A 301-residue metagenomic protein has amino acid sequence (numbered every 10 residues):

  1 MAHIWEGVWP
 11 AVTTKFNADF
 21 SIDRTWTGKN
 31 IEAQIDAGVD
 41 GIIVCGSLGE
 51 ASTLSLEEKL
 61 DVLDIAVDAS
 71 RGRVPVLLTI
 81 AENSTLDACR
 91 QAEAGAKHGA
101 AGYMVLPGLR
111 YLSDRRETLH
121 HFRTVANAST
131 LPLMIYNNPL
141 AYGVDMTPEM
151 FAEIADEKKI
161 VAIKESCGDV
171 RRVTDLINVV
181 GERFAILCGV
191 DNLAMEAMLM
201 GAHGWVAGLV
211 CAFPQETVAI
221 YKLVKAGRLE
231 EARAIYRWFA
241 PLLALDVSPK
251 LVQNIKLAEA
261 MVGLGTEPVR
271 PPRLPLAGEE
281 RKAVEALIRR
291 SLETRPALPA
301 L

Functional and structural regions predicted by a protein language model:
A2-G143, L298: Active-site beta->alpha loop and helix N-cap motifs at the rims of alpha/beta catalytic domains
A2-I4, F184, E259: Catalytic cores of TIM-barrel enzymes
W5, T27, K59, L63 (+7 more regions): A general structural signal for well-ordered alpha-helical segments in protein cores
G7-K15, A37-V39, L199-A202, V206-L301: C-terminal alpha-helical cap/extension of soluble enzyme domains
A18, R24, L56, P148 (+2 more regions): Alpha-helix N-capping/helix-start residues
R24, G28-I31, P148, R281-I288: Short, amphipathic alpha-helical "lid/cap" segments that border enzyme active or binding sites
A37, D61, I65-S70, A94 (+9 more regions): Alpha-helical structural signal in soluble globular domains
N127-A128, P139-P249: Catalytic alpha/beta core domains of metabolic enzymes, predominantly
